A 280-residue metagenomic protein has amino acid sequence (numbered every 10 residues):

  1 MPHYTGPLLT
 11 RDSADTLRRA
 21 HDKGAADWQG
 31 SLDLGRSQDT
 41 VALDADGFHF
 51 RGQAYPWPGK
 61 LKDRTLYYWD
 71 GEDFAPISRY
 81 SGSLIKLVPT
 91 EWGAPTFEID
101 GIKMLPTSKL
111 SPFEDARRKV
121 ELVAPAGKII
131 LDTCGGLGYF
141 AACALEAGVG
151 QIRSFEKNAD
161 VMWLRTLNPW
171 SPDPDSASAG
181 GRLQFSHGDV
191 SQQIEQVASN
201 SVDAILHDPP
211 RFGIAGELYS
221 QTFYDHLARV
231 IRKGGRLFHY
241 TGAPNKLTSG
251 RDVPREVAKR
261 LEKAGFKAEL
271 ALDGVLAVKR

Functional and structural regions predicted by a protein language model:
M1-T90: N-terminal auxiliary segments of SAM/dcSAM-dependent transferases
L110-K128: Conserved alpha-helix/loop element of class I SAM-dependent methyltransferases that forms part of the SAM/SAH-binding
A126-L137: Conserved class I S-adenosyl-L-methionine
L137-V149: Conserved SAM-binding loop of SAM-dependent methyltransferases across substrates and taxa, primarily the Class I
F155-S199: S-adenosyl-L-methionine
Y219-K233: A short glycine-rich, Lys/Arg-flanked "PGG" loop and its adjoining helix->strand segment in the class I
G234-G242: Conserved beta-strand signature within the Rossmann-like core of class I S-adenosyl-L-methionine
A243-R280: Class I S-adenosyl-L-methionine
